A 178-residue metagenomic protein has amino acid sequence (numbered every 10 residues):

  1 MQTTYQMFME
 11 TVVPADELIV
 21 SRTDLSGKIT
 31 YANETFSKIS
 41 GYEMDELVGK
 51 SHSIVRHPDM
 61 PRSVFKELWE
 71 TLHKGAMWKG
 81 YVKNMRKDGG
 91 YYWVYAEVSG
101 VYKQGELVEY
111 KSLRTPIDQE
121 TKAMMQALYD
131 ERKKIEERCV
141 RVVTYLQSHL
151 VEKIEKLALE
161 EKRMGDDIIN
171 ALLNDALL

Functional and structural regions predicted by a protein language model:
M1-T11: Short, charged amphipathic alpha-helical "coupling" segments at sensory-output junctions in signaling proteins
M9-E131: Sensory/regulatory domains in signal-transduction proteins
L47, I168-I169: Alpha-helix N-cap/helix-start motif at helix boundaries, enriched for small hydrophobics
I54, E161, D175-A176: The DNA-recognition helices of helix-turn-helix-type DNA-binding domains
P58, K153, A176: Residues that scaffold the ATP/ADP-binding catalytic core of kinase and kinase-like folds
I135-D167: Short Lys/Arg-rich basic patches
